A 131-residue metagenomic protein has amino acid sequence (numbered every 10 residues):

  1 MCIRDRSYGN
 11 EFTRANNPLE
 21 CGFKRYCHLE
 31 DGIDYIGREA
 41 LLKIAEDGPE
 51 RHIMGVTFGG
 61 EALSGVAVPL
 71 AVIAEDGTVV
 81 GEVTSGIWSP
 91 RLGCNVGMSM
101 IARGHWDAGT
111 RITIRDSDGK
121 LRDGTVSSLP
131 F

Functional and structural regions predicted by a protein language model:
R4-F131: Conserved, structured C-terminal
